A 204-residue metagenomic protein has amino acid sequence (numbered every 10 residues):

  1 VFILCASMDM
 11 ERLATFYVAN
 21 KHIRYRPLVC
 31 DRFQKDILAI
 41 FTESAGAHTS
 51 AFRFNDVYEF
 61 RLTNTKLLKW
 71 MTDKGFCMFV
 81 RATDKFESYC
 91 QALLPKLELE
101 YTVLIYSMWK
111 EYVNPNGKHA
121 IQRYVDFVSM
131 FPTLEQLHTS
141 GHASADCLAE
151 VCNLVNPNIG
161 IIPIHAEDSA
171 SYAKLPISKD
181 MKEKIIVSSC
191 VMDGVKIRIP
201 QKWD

Functional and structural regions predicted by a protein language model:
V1-D204: Acidic/His-rich, metal-assisted hydrolase cores and their charged scaffolds
